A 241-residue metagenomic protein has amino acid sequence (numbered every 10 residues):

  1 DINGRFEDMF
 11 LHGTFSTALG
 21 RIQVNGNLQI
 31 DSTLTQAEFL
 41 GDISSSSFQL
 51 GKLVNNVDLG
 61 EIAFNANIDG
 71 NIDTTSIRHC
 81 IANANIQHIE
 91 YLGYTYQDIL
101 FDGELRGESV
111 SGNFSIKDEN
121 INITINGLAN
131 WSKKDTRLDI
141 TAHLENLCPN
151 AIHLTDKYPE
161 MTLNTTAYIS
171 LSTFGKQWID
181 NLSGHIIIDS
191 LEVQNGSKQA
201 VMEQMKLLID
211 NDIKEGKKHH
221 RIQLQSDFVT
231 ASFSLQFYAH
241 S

Functional and structural regions predicted by a protein language model:
D1-S241: Interface amphipathic segments
